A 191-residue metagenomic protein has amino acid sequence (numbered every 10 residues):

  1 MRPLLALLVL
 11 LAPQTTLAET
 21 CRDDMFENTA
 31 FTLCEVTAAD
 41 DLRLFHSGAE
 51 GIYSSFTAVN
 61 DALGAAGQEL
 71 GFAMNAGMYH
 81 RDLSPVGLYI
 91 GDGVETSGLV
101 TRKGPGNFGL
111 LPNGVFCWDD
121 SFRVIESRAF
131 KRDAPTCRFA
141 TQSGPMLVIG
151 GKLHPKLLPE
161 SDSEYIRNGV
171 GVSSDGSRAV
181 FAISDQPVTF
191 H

Functional and structural regions predicted by a protein language model:
P3-P13: Sec-dependent N-terminal signal peptides
Q14-N107: Zymogen propeptides
N28-L33, P112-N113, E164-G169: Short glycine-rich loop/turn motifs
V36-D40, C117-R123, G150, V172-S177: Short acidic-glycine loop/turn motifs at beta-strand connectors
A49-G51, F130-A134, I183-V188: Short, solvent-exposed aromatic-acidic interface loops
E69-F72, G114-V115, R123-I125, P145-M146 (+2 more regions): Structural motif
Y79, S84-P159: Active-site-adjacent helix-turn-beta-strand microarchitecture at beta-sheet edges that either contains or buttresses
R138, Q142-G144, V148-H191: Domain-core and long-helix interface of multi-subunit machines
